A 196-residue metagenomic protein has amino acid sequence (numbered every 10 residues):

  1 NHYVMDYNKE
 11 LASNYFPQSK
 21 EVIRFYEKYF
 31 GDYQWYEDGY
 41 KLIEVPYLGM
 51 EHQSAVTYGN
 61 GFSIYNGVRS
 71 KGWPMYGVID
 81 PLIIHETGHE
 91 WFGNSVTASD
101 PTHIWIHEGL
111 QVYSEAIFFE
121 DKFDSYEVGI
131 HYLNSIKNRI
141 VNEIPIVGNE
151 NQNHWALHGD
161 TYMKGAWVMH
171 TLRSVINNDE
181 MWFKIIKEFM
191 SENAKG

Functional and structural regions predicted by a protein language model:
N1-I84, Y113, N134: Hydrophobic helix-coil surface modules that form long, contiguous segments used for peptide/substrate interaction
N8-E10, Q34, H158-G196: Amphipathic alpha-helical substructures
A12-S19, E51, W73-P81, H103-E108 (+3 more regions): Solvent-exposed, acidic/flexible segments
Q18, V128-S135, M181-F189: Extended, well-ordered alpha-helical scaffold segments
K20, R24-K28, G59, R69-G129 (+1 more regions): Zinc-dependent metallopeptidase catalytic helix centered on the HExxH motif and its immediate flanking segment
K28-E37, V96-A98, N178-W182: Surface-exposed helix-capping loop/turn segments at secondary-structure junctions
I43, W73-V78, N149-L157, H170 (+1 more regions): Active-site-adjacent structural elements in folded domains
I104, E108-V168, V175, A194: Acidic/His/Gly-enriched intrinsically disordered linker/tail segments that often contain short helix/coil "MoRF-like"
